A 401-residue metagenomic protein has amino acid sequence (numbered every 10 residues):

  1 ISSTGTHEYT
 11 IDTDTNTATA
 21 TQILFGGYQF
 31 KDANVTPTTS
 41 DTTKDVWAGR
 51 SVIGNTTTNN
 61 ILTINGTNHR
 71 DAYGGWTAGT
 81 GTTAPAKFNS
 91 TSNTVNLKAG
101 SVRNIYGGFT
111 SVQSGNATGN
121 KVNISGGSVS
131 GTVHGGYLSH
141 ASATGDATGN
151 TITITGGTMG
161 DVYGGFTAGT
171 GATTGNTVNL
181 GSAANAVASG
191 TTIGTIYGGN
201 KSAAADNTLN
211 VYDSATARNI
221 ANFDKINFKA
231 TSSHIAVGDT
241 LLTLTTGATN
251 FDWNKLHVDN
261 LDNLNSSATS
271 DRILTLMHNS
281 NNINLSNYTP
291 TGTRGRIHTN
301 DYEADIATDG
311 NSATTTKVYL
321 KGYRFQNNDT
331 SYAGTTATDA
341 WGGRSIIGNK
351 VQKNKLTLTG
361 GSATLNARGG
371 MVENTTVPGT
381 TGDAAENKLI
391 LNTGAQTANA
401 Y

Functional and structural regions predicted by a protein language model:
S2-T4, D12, F25-G27, K31 (+19 more regions): Feature marks extracellular polysaccharide-active and adherence modules
S3-T39, K98, S125-G126, T155-G156 (+12 more regions): Extracellular, surface-exposed repeat architectures
G5-Y9, A20-Q22, Y28, A33 (+25 more regions): The right-handed parallel beta-helix/beta-solenoid scaffold, focusing on the short coil/turn and N-cap positions
T13-A20, I53-T57, F88-S90, S114-A117 (+6 more regions): Extracellular interaction modules
L24, Q29-W47, K225-F228, Y323-W341: Disulfide-bonded cysteine-rich modules in secreted/extracellular proteins, activating on the conserved Cys frameworks
T57, A72, F88, T110 (+7 more regions): Periodic small-residue-enriched repeat registers in elongated scaffold domains
G169-G171, G190-D271: Extracellular beta-strand/loop-rich repeat segments of large surface/secreted proteins
H278-A340, S345: Outer-membrane translocation/initiation segment of Type V secreted surface proteins
